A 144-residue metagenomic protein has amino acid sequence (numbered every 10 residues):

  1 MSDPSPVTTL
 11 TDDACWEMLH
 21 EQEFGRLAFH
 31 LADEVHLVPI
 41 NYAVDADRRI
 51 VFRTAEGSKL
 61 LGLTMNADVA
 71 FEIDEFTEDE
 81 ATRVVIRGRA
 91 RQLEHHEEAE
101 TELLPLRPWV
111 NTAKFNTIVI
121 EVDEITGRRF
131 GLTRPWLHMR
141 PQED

Functional and structural regions predicted by a protein language model:
M1-H20, H138-R140: Extreme N-terminal tail/first-helix region
Q22-A55, F71: Short beta-strand segments
D33, G57-L60, R134: Short, surface-exposed beta-strand-loop junctions and turns on beta-sheet-rich folds
H36-L37, V51-F52, L60-G62, E80 (+1 more regions): Short acidic/glycine-rich loop or secondary-structure boundary segments that cap or lie
R49-V51, V119, T126: General beta-strand recognition
E56-I118, V122-E124: Short, structured beta-strand-loop surface elements
A99-E102, R129-T133: Short, charged, solvent-exposed linker or helix-capping segments at domain edges/interfaces that act as flexible hinges
G131-D144: Short, charged, intrinsically disordered terminal tails
